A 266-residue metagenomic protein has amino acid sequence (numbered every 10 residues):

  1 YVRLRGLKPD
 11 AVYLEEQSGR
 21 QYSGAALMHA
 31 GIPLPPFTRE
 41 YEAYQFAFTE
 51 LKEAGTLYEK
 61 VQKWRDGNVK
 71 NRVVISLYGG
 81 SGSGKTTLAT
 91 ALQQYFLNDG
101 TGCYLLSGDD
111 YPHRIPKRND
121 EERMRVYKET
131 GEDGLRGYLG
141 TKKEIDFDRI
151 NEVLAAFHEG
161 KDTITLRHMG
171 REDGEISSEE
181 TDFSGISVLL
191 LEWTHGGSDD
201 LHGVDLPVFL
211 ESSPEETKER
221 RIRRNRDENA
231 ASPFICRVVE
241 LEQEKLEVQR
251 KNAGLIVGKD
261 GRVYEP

Functional and structural regions predicted by a protein language model:
Y1-P9: Carbohydrate-binding surface patches
A25-K52: C-terminal beta-strand-rich structural cap/linker in extracellular carbohydrate-active enzymes
L51-S76: Extreme N-terminal, non-catalytic leader segments that precede Walker-type/kinase nucleotide-binding cores
K85: Conserved lysine of the Walker
L88: Hydrophobic positions on the alpha1 helix immediately C-terminal to the Walker A/P-loop
Y104, Y111-G170: Conserved nucleotide-sensing/catalytic segment adjacent to the nucleotide-binding pocket in NTP-handling enzymes
E175-R224: ATP-dependent NMP and nucleoside kinases share a basic, alpha-helical "lid"
R226-P266: Small-molecule kinase domains that catalyze NTP-dependent phosphoryl transfer to phosphate-bearing small molecules
